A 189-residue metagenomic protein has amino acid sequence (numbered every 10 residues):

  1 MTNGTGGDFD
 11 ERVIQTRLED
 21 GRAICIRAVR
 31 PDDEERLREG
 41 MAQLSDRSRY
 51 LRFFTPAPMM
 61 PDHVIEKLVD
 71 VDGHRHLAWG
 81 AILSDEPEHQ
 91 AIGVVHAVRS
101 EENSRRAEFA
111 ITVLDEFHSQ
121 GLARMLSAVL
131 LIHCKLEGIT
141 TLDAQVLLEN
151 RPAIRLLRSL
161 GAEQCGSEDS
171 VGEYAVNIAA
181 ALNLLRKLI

Functional and structural regions predicted by a protein language model:
M1-I189: Long, contiguous binding/interaction regions
